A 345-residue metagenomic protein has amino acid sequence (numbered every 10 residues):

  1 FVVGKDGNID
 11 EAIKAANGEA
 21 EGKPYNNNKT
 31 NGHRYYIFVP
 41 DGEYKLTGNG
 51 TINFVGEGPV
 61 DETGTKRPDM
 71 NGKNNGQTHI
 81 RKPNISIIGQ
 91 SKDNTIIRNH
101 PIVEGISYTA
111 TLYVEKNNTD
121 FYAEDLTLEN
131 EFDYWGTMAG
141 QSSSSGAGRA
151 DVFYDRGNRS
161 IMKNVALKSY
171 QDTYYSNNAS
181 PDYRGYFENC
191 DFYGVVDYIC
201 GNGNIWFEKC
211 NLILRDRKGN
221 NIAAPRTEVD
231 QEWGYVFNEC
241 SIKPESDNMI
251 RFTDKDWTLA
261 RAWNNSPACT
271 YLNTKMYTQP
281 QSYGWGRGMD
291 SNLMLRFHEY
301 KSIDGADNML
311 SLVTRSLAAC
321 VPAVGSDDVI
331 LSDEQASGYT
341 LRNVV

Functional and structural regions predicted by a protein language model:
F1-V345: Sequence-level preference for short, compositionally simple segments enriched in small aliphatic or small polar residues
